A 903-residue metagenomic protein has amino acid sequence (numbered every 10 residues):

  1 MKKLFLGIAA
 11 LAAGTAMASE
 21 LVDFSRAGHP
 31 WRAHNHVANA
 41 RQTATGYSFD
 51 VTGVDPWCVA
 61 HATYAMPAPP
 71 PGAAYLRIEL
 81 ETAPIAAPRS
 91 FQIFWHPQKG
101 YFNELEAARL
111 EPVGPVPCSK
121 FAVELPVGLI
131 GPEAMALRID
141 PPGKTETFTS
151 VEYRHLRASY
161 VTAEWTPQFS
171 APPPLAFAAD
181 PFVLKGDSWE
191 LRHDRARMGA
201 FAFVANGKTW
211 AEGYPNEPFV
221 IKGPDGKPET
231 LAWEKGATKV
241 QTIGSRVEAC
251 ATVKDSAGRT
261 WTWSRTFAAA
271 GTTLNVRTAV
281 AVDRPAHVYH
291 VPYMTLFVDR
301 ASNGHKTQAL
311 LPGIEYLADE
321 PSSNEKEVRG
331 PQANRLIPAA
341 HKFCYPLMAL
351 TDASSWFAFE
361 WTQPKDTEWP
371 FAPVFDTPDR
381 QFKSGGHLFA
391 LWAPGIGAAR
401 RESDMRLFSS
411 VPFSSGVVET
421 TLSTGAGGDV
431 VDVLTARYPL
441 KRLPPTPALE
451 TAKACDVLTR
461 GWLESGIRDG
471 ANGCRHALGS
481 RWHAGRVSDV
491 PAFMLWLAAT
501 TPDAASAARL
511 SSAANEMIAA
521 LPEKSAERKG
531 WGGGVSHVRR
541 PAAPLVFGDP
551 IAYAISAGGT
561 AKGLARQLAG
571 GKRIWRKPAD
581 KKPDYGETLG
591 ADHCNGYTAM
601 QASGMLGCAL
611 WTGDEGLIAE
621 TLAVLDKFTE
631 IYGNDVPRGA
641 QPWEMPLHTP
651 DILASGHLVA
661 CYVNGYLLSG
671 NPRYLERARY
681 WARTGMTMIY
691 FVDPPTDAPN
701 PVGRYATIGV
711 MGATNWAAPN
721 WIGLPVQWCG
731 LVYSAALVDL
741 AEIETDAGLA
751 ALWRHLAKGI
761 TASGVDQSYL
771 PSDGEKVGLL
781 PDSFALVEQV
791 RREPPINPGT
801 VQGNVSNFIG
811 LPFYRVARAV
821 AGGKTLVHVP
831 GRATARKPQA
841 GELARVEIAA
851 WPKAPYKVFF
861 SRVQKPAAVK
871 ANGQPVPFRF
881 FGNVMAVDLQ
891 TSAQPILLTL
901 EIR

Functional and structural regions predicted by a protein language model:
I8-A18: Hydrophobic h-region of N-terminal signal peptides that target proteins for export in Gram-negative bacteria
A18-H36, E164-A171, P447-T451: Extracellular carbohydrate-recognition regions
A27-Y47, G226-T242: Extracellular glycan-recognition surfaces and repeat-rich motifs
A38-W57, V247-A251: Short carbohydrate-recognition loop motifs
V51-G131, P142, T147-T149, S159: Extracellular ligand-binding interfaces
I93-G114, R138-I139, H155-S170, P174-F177 (+3 more regions): Carbohydrate-recognition beta-sandwich/jelly-roll modules in extracellular/periplasmic carbohydrate-active proteins
T435-I848: Glycan-recognition and catalytic cores of secretory/periplasmic carbohydrate-active enzymes
N804-R903: Non-catalytic C-terminal accessory modules of carbohydrate-active enzymes
